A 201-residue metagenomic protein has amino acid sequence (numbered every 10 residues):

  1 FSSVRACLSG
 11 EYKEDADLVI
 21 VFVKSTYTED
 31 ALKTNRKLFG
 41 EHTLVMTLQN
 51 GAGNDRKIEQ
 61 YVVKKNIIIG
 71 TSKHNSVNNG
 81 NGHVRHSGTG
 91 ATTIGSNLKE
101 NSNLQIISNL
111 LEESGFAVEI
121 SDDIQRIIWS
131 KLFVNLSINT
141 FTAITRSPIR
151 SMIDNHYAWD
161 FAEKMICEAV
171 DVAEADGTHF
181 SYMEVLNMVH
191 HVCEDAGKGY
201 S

Functional and structural regions predicted by a protein language model:
F1-H83: Rossmann-like NAD(P)(H) cofactor-binding subdomain of soluble oxidoreductases
A16, T28, N54-D55, L104 (+5 more regions): A general structural signal for well-ordered alpha-helical segments in protein cores
K37-L38, Y61-N66, N81-Y182: Internal alpha-helical scaffold of NAD(P)-dependent oxidoreductase catalytic cores
E41-H42, S114, A196: Structured helix-beta-strand junction loops
A52, T71-S76, L98, I124-I128 (+3 more regions): Glycine-rich beta-alpha junction loops
N78, I144-T145, G197-Y200: Short amphipathic alpha-helical interaction/hinge segments
A173-S201: C-terminal active-site/capping subdomain that shapes the small-molecule cofactor and substrate pocket of enzyme
